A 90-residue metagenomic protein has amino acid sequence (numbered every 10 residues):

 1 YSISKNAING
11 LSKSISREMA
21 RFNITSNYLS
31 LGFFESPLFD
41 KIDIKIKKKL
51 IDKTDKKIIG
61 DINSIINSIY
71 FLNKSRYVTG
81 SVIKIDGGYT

Functional and structural regions predicted by a protein language model:
Y1, K41-K45: Short, glycine/charged-enriched secondary-structure capping and boundary segments
S4, S12: Active-site helix of classical SDR
R17-R21: Alpha-helical segment proximal to the catalytic Tyr-Lys
F22, N27, S81: Rossmann-like NAD(H)/NADP(H) cofactor-binding core
S26, S30-K41: Short, flexible catalytic-loop segment of classical short-chain dehydrogenase/reductase
K45-N63: Catalytic Tyr-x(3-8)-Lys segment
D61-I85, T90: C-terminal substrate-recognition "lid" of short-chain dehydrogenase/reductases
